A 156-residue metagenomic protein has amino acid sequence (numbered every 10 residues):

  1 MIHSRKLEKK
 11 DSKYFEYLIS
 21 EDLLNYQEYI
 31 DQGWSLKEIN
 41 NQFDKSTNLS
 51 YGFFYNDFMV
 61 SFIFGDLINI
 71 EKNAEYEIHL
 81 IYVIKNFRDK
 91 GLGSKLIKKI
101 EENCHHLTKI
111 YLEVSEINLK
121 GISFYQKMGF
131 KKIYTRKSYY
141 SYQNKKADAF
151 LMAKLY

Functional and structural regions predicted by a protein language model:
R5-K9, F15-R88, S94-K99, N103 (+1 more regions): Acetyl-CoA-dependent GNAT
L96, N118-G121: Conserved short alpha-helix immediately C-terminal to the canonical SAM/SAH-binding motif I of Rossmann-like
I97, C104-V114: Conserved GNAT acetyl-CoA-binding A-motif
S115-L119, S138-Y156: C-terminal "cap" of GNAT-fold acetyltransferases
Y125, F130, M152: Conserved active-site tyrosine of GNAT-family acetyltransferases
